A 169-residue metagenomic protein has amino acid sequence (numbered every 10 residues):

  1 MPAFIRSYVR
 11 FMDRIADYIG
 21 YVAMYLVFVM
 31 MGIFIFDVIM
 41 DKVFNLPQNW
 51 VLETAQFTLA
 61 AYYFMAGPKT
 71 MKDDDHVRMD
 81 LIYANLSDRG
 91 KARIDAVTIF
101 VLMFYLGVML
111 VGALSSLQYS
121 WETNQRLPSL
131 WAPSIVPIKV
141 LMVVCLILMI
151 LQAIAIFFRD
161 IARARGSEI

Functional and structural regions predicted by a protein language model:
M1-I169: Alpha-helical transmembrane segments and membrane-interface helix-loop junctions in multi-pass membrane proteins
